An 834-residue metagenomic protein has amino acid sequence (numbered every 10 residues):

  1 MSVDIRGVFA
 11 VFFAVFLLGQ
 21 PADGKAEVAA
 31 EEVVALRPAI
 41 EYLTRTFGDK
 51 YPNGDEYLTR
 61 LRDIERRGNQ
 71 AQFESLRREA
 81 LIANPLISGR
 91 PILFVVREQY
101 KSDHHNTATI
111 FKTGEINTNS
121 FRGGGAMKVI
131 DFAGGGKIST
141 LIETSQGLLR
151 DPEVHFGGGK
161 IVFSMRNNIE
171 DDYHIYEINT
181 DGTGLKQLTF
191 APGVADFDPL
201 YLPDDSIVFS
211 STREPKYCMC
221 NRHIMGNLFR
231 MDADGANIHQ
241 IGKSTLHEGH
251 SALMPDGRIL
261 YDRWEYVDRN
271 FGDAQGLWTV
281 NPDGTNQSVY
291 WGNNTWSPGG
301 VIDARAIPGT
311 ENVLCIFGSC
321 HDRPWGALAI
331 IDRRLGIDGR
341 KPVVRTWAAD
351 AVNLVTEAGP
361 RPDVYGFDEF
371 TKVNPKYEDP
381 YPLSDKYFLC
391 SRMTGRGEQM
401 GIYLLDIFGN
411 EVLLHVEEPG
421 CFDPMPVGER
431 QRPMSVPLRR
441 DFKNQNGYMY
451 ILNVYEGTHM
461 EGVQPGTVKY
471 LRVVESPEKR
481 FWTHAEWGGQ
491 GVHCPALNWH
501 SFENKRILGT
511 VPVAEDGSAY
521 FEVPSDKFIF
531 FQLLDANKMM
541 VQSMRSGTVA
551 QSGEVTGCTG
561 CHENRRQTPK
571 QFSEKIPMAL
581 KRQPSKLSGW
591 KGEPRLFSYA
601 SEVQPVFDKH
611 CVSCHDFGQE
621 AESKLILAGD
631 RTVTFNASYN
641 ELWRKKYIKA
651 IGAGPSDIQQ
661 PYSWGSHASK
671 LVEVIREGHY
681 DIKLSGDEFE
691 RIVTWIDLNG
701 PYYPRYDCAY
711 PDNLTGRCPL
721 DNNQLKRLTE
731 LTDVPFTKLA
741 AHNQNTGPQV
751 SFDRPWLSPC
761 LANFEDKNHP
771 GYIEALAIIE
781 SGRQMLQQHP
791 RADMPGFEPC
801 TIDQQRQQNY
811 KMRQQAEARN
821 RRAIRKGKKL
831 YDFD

Functional and structural regions predicted by a protein language model:
A22-A39, P52-R77, S88-G89, R122 (+7 more regions): Aromatic- and Gly/Pro-enriched helix-to-coil junctions and flexible linker segments
Y57, Y100-S145, N167-I169, T180: Beta-propeller domains
L93-V95, K101, K160-S164, I207-S211 (+3 more regions): Residue position within the beta-strands of beta-propeller blades
E98, N167, R213, E265 (+4 more regions): Residue-level signature of beta-propeller blades and closely related beta-rich strand-turn architectures in secreted
D103-H104, G124-A126, E170-Y176, Y217-N227 (+3 more regions): Structural motif
G134-L148, T180-A195, D232-L246, N281-G300 (+3 more regions): Multi-bladed beta-propeller domains
Q146-F156, K160, G193-I207, T245-L260 (+3 more regions): Conserved beta-propeller blade repeats
D262, I307-Y403: Loop/turn-rich, solvent-exposed surfaces of beta-rich toroidal or solenoidal domains
